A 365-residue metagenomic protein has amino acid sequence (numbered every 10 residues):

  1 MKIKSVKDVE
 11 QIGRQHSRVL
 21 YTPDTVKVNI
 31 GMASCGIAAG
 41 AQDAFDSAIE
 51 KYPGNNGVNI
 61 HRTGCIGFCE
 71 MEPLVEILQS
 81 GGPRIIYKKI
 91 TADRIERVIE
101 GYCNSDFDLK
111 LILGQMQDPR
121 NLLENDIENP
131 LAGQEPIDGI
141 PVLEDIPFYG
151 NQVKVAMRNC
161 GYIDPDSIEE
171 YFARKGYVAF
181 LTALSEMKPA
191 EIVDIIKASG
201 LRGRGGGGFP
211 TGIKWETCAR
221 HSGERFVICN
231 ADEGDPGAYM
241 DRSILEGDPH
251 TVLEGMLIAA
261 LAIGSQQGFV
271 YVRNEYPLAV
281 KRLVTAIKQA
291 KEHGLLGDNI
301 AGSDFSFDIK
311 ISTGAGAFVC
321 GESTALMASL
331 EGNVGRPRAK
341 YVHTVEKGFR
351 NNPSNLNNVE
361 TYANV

Functional and structural regions predicted by a protein language model:
M1-V365: Feature of Fe-S/electron-transfer and energy-metabolism proteins that preferentially highlights extended coupling
